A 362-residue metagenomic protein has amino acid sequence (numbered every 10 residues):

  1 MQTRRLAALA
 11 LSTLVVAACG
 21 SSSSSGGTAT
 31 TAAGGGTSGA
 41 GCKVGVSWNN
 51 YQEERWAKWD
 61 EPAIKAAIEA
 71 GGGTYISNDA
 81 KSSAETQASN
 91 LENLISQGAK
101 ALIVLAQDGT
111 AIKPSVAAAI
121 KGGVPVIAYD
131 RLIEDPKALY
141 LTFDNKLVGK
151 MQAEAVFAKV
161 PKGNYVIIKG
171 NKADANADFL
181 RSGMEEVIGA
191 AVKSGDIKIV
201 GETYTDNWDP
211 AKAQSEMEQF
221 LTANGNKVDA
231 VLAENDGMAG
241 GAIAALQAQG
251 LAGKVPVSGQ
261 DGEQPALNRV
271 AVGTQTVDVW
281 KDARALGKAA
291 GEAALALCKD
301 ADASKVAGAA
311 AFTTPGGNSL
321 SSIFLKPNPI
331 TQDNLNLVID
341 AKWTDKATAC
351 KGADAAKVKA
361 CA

Functional and structural regions predicted by a protein language model:
M1-L9: Bacterial N-terminal signal peptides that target proteins for export
S12-T13, K65: Low-complexity, intrinsically disordered short peptide segments enriched in small/polar/basic residues
L14-A18: C-terminal motif of bacterial Sec signal peptides marking the signal peptidase cleavage site
C19-A362: A residue-level marker of the well-folded mature domains of exported/periplasmic proteins
